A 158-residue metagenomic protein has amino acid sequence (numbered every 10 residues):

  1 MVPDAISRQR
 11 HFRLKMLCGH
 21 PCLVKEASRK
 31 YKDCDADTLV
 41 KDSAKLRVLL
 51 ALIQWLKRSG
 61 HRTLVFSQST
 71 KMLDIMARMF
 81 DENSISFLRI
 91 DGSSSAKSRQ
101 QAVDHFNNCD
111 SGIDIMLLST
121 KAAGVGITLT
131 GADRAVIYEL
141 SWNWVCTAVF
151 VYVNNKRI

Functional and structural regions predicted by a protein language model:
M1, S98, I115-I158: SF2 helicase/translocase ATPase core recognition
V2-I115, S119-V125: Conserved Helicase C-terminal RecA-like lobe
